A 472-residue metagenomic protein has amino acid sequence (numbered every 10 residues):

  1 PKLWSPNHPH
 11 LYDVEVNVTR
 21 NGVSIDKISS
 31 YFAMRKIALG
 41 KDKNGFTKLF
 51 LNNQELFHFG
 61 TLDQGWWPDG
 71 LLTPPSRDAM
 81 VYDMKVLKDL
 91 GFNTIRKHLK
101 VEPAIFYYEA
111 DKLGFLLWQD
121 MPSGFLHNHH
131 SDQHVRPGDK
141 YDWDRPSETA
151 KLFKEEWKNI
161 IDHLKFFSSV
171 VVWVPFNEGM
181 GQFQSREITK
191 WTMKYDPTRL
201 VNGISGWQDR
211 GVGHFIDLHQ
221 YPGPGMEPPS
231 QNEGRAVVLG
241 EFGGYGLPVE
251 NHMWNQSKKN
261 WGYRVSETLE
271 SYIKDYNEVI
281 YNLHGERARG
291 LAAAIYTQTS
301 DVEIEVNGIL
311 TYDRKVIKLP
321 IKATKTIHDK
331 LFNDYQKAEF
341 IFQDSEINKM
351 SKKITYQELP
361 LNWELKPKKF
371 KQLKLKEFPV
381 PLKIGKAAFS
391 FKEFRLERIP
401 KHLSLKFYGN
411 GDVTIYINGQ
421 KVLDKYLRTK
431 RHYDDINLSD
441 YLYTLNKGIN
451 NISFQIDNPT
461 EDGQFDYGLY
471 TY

Functional and structural regions predicted by a protein language model:
P1-E109, L113-G114, E156, V171-V172 (+5 more regions): Secreted/periplasmic carbohydrate-active enzymes, especially glycoside hydrolases
M84-V86, T94-K315: Substrate-binding/catalytic cleft of secreted carbohydrate-active enzymes, primarily glycoside hydrolases
